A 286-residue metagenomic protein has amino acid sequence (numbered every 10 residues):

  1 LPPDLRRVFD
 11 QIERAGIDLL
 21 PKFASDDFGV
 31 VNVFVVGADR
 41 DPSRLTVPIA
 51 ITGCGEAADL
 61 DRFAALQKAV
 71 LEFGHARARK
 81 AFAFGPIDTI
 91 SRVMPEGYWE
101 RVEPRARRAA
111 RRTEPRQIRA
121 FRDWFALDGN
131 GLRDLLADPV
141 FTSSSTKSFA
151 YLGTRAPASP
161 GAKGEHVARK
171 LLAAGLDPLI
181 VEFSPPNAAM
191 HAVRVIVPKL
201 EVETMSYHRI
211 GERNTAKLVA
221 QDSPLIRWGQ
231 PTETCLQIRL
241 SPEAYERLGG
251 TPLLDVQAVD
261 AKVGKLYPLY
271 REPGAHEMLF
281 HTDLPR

Functional and structural regions predicted by a protein language model:
L1-R286: Helix-biased "structured C-terminal domain" signature
